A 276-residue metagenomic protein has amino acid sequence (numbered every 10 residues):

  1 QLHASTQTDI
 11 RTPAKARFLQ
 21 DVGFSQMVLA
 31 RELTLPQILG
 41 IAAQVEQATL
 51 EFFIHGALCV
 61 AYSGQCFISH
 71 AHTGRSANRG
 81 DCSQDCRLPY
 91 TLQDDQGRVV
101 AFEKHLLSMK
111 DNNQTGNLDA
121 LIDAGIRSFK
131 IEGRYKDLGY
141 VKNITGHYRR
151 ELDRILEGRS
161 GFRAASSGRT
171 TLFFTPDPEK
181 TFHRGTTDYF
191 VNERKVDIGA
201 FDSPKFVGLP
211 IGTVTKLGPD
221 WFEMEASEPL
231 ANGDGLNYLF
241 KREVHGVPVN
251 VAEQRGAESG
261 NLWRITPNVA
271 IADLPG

Functional and structural regions predicted by a protein language model:
Q1-F18: N-terminal active-site wall of soluble small-molecule enzyme domains
A14-G276: Surface-exposed amphipathic alpha-helical tracts and adjacent flexible/coil segments at the periphery of soluble enzymes
